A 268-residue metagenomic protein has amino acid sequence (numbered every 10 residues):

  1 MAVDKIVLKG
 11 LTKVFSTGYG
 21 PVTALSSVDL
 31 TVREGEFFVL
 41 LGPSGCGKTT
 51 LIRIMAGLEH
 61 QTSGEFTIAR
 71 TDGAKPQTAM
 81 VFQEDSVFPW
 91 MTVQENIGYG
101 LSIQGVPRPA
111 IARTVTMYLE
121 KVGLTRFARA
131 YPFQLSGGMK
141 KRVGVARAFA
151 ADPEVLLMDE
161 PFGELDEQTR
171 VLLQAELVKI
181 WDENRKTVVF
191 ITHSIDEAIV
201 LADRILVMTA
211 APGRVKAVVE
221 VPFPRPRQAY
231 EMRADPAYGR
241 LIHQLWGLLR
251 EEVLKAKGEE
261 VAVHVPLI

Functional and structural regions predicted by a protein language model:
M1-K5, V14-S27: A short, flexible loop at the N-terminus of ABC-type nucleotide-binding domains that lies
L41-P43: The feature captures the beta-strand-to-loop junction immediately N-terminal to the Walker
A56: Helix-to-loop junction immediately C-terminal to a conserved catalytic motif
G64-A74: Conserved ABC transporter NBD signature motif
M91-G98: Short coil-to-helix segment of the ABC ATPase nucleotide-binding domain corresponding to the Q-loop/switch region
S102, P109-F127, K179: Conserved ABC ATPase "signature" region
A130-F133, A151: Conserved signature/switch motifs of ABC ATPase nucleotide-binding domains
L156-D159: Catalytic Walker B motif of ABC-type/P-loop ATPase nucleotide-binding domains
